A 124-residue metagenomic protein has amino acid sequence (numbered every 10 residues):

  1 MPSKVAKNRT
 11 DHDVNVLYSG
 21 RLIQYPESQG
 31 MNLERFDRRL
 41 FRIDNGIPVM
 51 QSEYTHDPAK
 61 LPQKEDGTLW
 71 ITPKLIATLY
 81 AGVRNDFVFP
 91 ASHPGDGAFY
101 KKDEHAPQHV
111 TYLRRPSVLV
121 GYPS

Functional and structural regions predicted by a protein language model:
M1-V5, D11, N15, G20-S124: Intrinsically disordered, low-complexity segments enriched in small/polar residues
